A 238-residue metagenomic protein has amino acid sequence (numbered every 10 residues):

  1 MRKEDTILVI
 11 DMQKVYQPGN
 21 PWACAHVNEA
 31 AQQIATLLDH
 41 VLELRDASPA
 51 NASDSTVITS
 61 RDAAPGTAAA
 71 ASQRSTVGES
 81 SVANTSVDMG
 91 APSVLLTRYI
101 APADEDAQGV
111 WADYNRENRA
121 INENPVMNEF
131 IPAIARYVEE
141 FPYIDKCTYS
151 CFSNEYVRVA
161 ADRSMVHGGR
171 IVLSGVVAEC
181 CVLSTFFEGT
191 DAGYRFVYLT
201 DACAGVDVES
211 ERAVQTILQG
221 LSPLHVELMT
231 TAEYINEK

Functional and structural regions predicted by a protein language model:
R2-T6, Q33-T36, H40-P49, D54-T56 (+3 more regions): Active-site-adjacent betaalpha module
T6-M12: N-terminal nucleotide-binding beta1-loop-alpha1 segment
M12, Y99-I100, V176, A202: Active-site metal-binding loops of divalent metal-dependent hydrolases
Q13-G19: Short acidic, Gly/Ser-rich segments with clustered Asp/Glu that frequently serve as metal-coordination loops in enzyme
N20-V27, Y114-A120: Short glycine-enriched, charge-decorated loop/helix-capping segments at active-site entrances that position
A91-D104: Short beta-strand segments at enzyme active-site cores
D106-Q108: Metal-dependent catalytic neighborhoods of phosphoester/phosphodiester hydrolases
